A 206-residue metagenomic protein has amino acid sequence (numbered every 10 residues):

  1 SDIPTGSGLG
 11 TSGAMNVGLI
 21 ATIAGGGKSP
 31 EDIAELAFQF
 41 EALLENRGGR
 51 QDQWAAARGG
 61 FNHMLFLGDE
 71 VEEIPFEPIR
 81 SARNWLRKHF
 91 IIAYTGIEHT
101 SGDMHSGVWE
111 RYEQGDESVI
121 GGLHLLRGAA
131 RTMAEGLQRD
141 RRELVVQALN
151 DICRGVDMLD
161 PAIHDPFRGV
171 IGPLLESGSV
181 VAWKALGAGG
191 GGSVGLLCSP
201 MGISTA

Functional and structural regions predicted by a protein language model:
S1-L9, F40-G48: A short glycine/serine-rich beta->alpha loop
T5, H89, G190-G192: Short amphipathic alpha-helical segments
L9-S29: DPxDG-like acidic metal-binding loop motif
L9-T11, W183-G190: Short glycine/threonine-rich catalytic loop with a Thr-x-Gly-x-Asp
I20, V194-G195: Short hydrophobic alpha-helical segments that form membrane-spanning helices or hydrophobic packing faces of helical
G25-G26, D32-N46, Q53-A185, G195-A206: C-terminal nucleotide
